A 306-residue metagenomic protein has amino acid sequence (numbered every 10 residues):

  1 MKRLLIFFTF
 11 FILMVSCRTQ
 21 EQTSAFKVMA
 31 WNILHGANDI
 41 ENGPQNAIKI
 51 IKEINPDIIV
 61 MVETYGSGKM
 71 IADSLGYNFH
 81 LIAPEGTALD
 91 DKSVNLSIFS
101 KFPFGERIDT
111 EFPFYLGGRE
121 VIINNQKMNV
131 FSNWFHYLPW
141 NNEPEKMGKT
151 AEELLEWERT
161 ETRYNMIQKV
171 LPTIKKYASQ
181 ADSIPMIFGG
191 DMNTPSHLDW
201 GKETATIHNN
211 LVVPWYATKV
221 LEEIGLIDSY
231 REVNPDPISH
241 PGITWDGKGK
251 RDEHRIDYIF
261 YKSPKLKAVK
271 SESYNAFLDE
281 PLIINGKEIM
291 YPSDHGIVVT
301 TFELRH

Functional and structural regions predicted by a protein language model:
K2-R3, V15-L75, A88, S93 (+2 more regions): N-terminal, active-site-proximal structural segment of metallo-dependent hydrolase catalytic domains
I6-M14: Bacterial N-terminal signal peptides
A25-H35, K127-W157: Active-site-proximal beta-strand elements of phosphoester/diester hydrolases
F26-I33, A47-K69, V130-S132, T160-E203 (+4 more regions): Active-site beta-strand/loop signature of hydrolases that rely on acidic residues for catalysis
G36-N38, Y65-M70, D91, L138-N141 (+3 more regions): Active-site environment of divalent metal-dependent phosphoester hydrolases
I58-P144: Structured beta-strand-rich core segments of catalytic domains in phosphoester-bond hydrolases
T110, K176-M186, T194-H306: Metal-dependent phosphoester-hydrolase catalytic domains
P139-V170, N193-W215: Active-site-proximal segments of metal-dependent phosphoesterases and phosphodiesterases across multiple
